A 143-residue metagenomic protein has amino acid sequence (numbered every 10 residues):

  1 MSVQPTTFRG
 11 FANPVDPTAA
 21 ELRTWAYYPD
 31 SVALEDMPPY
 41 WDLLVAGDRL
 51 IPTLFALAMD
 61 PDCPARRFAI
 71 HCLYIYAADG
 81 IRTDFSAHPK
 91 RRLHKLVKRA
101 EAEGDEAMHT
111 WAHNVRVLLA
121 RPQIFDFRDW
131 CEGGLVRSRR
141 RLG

Functional and structural regions predicted by a protein language model:
M1-G143: Extended repeat-based scaffolds of very large eukaryotic assembly and lipid-transport proteins
